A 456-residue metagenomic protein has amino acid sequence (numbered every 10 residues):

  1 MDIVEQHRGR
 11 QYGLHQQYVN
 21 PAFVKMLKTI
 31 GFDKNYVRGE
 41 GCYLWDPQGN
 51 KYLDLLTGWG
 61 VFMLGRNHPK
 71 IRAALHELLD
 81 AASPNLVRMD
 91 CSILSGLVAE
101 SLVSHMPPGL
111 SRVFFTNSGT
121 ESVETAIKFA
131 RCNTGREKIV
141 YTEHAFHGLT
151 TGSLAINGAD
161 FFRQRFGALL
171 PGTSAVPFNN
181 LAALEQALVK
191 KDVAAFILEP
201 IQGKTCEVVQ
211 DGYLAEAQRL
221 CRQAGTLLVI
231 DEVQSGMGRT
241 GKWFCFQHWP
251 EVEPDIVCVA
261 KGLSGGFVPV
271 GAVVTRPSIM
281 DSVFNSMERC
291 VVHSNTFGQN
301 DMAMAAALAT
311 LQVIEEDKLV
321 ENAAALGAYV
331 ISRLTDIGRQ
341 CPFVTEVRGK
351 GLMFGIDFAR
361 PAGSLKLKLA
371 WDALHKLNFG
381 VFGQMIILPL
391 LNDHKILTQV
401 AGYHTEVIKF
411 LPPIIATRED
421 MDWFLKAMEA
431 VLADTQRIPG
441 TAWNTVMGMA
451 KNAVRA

Functional and structural regions predicted by a protein language model:
M1-A456: Conserved N-terminal phosphate-binding loop of PLP-dependent enzymes in the Aspartate aminotransferase
